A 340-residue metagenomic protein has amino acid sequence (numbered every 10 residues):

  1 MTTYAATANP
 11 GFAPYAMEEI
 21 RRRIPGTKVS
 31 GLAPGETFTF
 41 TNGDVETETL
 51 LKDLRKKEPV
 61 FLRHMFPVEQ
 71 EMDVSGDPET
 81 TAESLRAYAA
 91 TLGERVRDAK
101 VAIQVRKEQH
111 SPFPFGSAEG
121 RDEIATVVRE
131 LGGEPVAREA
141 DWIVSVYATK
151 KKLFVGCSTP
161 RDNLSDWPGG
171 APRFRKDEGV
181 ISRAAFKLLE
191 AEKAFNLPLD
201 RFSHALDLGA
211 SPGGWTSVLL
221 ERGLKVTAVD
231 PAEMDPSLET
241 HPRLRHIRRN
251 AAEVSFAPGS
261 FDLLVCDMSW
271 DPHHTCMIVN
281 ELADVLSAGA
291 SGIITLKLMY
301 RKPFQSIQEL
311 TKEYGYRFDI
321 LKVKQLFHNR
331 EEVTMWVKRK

Functional and structural regions predicted by a protein language model:
M1-K340: SAM-dependent transferase fold signal centered on methyltransferase-like domains, encompassing both Class I
